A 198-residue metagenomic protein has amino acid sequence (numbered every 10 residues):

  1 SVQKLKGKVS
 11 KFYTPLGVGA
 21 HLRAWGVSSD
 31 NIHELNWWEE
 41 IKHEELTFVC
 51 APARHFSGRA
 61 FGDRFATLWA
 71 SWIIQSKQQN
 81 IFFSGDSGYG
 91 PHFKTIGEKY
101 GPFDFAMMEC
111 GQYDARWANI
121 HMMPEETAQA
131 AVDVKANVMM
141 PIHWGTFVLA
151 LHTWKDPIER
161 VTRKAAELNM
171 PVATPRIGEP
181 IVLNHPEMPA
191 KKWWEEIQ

Functional and structural regions predicted by a protein language model:
S1, L35-G101, I177-Q198: Core dinuclear metal-dependent hydrolase active-site scaffold
S1-I41, A51-S57: Active-site HxH/HxHxD metal-binding segment of metal-dependent hydrolases
G7, K11-R23, N80, G88-I177: Cap/insert and terminal regions of metallo-dependent hydrolase folds
G7, V27-D30, L46, T67 (+2 more regions): Structured loop/turn residues at beta-strand edges in well-structured enzyme cores
S28-D30, T47, W154-D156, M188-A190: Short low-complexity, flexible loop/linker segments enriched in glycine and/or proline with clustered acidic
